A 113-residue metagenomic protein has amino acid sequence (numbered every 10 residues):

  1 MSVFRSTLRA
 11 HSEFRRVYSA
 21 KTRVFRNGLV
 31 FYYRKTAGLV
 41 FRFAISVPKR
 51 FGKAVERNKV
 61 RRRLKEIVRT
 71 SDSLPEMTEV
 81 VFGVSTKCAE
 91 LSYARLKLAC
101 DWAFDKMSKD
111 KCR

Functional and structural regions predicted by a protein language model:
M1-R113: Positively charged, solvent-exposed patches that mediate nucleic-acid binding
